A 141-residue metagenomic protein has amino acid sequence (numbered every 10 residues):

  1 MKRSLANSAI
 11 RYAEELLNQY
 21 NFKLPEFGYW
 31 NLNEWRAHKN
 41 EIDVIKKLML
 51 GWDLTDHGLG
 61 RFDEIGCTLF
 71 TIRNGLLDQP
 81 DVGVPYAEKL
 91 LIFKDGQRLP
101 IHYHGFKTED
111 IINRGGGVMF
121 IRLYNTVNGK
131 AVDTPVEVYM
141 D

Functional and structural regions predicted by a protein language model:
M1-S4, V127-D141: Double-stranded beta-helix
M1-Y86: A short, N-terminal "cap"/entry segment at the start of jelly-roll beta-barrel domains of the cupin/DSBH fold
D78-A87, R98-D110, R114-G115: A short beta-loop-beta micro-motif enriched in histidine and acidic residues
L90: Short, conserved active-site entrance elements at the starts or edges of catalytic domains
K94-D95, K107-E109, N113-G129, T134: Glycine- and acidic-residue-biased ligand/ion/polar-headgroup-sensing regions
